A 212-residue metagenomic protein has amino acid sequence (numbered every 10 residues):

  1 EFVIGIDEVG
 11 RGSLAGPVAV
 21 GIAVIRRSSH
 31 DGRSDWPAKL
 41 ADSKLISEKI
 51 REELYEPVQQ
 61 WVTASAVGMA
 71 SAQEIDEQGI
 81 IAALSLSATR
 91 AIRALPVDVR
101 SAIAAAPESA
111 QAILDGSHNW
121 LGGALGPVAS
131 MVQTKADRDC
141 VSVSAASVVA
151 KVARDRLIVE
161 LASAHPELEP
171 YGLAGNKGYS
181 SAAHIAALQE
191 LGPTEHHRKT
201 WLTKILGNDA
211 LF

Functional and structural regions predicted by a protein language model:
E1-F212: RNase H-like, Mg2+-dependent phosphodiesterase core, and more generally RNA phosphate-backbone-engaging helix-loop
